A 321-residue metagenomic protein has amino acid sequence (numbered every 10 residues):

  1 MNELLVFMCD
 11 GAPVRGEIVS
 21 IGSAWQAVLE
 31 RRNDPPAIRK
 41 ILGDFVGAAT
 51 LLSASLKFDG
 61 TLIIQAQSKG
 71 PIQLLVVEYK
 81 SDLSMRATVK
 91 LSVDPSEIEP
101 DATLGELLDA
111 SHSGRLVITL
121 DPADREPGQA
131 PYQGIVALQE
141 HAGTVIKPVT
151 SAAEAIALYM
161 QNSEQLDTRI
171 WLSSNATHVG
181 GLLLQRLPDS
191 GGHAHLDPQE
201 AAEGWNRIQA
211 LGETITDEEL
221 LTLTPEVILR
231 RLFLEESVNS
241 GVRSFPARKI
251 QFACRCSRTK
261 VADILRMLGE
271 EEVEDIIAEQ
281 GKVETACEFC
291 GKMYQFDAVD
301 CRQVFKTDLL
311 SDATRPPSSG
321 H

Functional and structural regions predicted by a protein language model:
M1-S244, S319: Interaction interfaces in information-processing and related assembly proteins
A210-H321: Cys/His-clustered metal-coordination modules, chiefly Zn-binding fingers
